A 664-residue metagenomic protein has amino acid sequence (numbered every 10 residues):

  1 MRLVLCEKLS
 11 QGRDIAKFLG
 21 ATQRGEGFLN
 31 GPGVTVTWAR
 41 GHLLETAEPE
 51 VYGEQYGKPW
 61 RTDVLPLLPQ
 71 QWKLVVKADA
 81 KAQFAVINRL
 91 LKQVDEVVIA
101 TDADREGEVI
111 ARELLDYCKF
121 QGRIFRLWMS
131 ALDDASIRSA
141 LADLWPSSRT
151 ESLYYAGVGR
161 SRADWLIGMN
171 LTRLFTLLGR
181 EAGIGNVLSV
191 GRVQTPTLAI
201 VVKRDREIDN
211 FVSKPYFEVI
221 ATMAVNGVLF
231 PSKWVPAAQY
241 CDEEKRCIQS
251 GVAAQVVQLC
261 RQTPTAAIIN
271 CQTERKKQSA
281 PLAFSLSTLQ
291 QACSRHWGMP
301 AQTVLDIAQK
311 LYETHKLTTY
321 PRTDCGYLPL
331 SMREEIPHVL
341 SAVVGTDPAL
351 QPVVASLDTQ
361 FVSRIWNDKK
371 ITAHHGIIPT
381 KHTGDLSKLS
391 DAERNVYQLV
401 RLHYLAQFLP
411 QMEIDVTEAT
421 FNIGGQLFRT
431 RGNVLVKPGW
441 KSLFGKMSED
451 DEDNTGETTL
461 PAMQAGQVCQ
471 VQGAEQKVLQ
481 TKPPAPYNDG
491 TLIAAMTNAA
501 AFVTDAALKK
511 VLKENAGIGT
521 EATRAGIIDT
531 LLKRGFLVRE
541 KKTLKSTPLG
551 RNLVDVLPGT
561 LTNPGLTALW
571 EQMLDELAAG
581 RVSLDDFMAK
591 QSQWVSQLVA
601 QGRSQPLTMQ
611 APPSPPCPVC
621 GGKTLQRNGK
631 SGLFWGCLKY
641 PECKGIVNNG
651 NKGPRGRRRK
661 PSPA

Functional and structural regions predicted by a protein language model:
M1-M169, P483: Intrinsically disordered, low-complexity regulatory segments
R2-L3, G25, A80, Y117 (+9 more regions): Basic, low-complexity terminal or inter-domain segments flanking catalytic cores
W72-V97, I200-V201, A292-C293, V396-L405 (+1 more regions): Phosphate-interacting basic helix/loop segments used at nucleotide- and nucleic-acid interfaces
S136-A221, E274: C-terminal or mid-to-C-terminal helical accessory/interaction module adjacent to the motor/catalytic core
C241-L282, G565: Metal- or metallocofactor-binding catalytic centers and their adjacent structured scaffolds across diverse enzyme
